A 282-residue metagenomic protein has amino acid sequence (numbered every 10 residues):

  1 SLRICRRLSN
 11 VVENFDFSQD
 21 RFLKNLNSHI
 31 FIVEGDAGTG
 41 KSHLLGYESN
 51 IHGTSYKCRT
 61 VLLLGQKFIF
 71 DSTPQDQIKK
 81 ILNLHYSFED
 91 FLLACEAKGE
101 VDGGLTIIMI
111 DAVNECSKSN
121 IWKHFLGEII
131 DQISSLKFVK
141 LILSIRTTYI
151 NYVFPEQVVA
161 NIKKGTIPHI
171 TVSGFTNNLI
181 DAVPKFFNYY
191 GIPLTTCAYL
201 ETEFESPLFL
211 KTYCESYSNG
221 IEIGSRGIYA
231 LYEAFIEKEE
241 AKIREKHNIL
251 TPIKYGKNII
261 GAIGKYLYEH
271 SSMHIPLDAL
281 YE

Functional and structural regions predicted by a protein language model:
S1-I30: Walker A/P-loop-proximal flanking segment of P-loop NTPase domains
L26-N27, V101-G104, S135-F138: Short loop/turn elements that form and flank the Walker-type P-loop nucleotide-binding site in RecA-like NTPase cores
I30-I32, T60-L63, L141, K164-V172: Conserved beta-strand scaffold positions in the cores of enzyme catalytic domains, especially in NTP/NDP-utilizing
E34, T39-T106, K118-S119: Post-nucleotide-binding-loop coupling segment downstream of the phosphate-binding loop, primarily in RecA-like P-loop
A37-G40, K67-D71, V113-N120, T148-N151 (+2 more regions): Short acidic, S/G/P-rich loop/turn micro-motifs used as interaction or catalytic elements
E48, I150-V153, N161-E282: Extended hydrophobic
V113-I142, Q157: Conserved Walker B catalytic segment
